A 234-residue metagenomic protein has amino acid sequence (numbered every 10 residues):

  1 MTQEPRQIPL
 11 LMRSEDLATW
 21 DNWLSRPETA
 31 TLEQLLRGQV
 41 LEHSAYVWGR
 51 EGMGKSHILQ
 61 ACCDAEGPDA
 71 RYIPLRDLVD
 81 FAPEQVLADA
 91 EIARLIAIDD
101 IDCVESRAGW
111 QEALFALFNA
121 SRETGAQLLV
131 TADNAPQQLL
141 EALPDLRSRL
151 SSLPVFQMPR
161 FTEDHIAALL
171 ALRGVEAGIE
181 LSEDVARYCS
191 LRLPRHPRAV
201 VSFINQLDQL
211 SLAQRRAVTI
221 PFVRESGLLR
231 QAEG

Functional and structural regions predicted by a protein language model:
M1-R37, L212-G234: A short, basic N-terminal segment
L41-L59: Walker A/P-loop nucleotide-binding motif
G67-L95: AAA+/P-loop NTPase substrate/partner-engagement loops
D89-Q111, T124-A132: Conserved P-loop NTPase "ATPase switch" module shared by AAA+ and STAND
P136-S151: Short regulatory helix/loop adjacent to the ATP-binding pocket of P-loop NTPases
L153-H165: Conserved AAA+ ATPase "SRH/arginine-finger" region at the nucleotide-binding site
E180-L193: Short conserved motifs of the RecA-like P-loop NTPase core
L193-L207: The conserved phosphate-sensing helix
